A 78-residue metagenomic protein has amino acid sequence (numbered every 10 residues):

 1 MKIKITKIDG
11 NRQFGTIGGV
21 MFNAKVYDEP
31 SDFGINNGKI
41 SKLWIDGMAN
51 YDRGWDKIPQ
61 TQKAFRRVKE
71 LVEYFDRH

Functional and structural regions predicted by a protein language model:
M1-Y27: Negatively charged, low-complexity tracts enriched in Asp/Glu with abundant Ser/Thr
I3-I8, I17, I35, I40 (+2 more regions): Weak global preference for isoleucine
M21-R53: A short, structured beta-strand/loop element
K42-H78: Mixed-charge, Lys/Arg-enriched low-complexity segments
